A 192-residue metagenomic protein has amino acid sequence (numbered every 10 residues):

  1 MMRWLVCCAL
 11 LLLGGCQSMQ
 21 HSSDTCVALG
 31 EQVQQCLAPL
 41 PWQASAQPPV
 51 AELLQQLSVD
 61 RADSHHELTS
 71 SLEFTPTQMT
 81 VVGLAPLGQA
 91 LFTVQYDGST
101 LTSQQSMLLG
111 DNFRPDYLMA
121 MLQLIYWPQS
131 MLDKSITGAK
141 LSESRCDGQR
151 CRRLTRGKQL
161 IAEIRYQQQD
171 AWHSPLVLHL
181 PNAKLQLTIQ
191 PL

Functional and structural regions predicted by a protein language model:
M1-L5: Bacterial N-terminal signal peptides that target proteins for export
L12-G15: C-terminal motif of bacterial Sec signal peptides marking the signal peptidase cleavage site
Q17-Q20: Bacterial signal peptide processing site
A44-R61: A short, Trp-centered hydrophobic/proline-enriched beta-strand micro-motif
R61-G88: Structural recognition of beta-strand segments within beta-rich domains
G83-L87, Y96-T100, Q105-L108, P191: A mature extracytoplasmic/lumenal domain signature
T102-Y126, M131: Acidic/charged, solvent-exposed loop-and-adjacent secondary-structure segments enriched in E/D, K/R, S/T, and G/P
A139-L192: Gly/Pro-enriched, hydrophobic low-complexity segments that function as extracytoplasmic propeptides/linkers
